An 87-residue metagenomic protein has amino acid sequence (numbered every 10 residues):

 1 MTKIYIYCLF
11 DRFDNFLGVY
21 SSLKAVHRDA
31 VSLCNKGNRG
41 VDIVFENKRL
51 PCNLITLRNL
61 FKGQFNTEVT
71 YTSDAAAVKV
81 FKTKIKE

Functional and structural regions predicted by a protein language model:
M1-F16, S32: Short aromatic-glycine-(Arg/Gly/Cys) micro-motifs in beta-strand/loop hairpins
Y7, Y20-S21, N66, T72: Intrinsically disordered, low-complexity segments enriched in Ser/Pro/Gly/Ala and basic residues
D11-R12, S21-F45: A short, charged, amphipathic alpha-helix used as a generic interaction element across diverse proteins
N15-V19, L50-C52: Short, surface-exposed beta-strand/loop "edge" segments at domain boundaries and coil↔beta transitions
F16, V26-D29, T67, Y71: N-terminal processing/targeting junctions
N35-E87: Short, mixed-charge low-complexity intrinsically disordered segments
